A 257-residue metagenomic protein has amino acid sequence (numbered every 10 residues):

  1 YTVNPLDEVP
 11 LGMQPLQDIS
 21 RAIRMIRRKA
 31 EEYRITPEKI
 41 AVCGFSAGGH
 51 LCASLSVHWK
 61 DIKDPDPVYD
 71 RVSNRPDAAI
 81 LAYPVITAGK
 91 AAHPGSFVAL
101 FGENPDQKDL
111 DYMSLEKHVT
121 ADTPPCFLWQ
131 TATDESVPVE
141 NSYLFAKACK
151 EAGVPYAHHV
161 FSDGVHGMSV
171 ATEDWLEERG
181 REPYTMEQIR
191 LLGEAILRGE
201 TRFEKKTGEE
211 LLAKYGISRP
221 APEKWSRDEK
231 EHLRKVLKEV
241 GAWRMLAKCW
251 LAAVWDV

Functional and structural regions predicted by a protein language model:
Y1-E8: Conserved alpha/beta-hydrolase
R21-S96, L110-D111: Primarily recognizes the serine-hydrolase "nucleophile elbow" in alpha/beta-hydrolase and SGNH/GDSL folds
P37-K39, R75-A78, T123-C126, A152-A157: Loop/turn elements at helix/coil->beta-strand transitions in domains of secreted/extracellular proteins
V68-Y69, E103-H118, T123-P124: Active-site nucleophile elbow and catalytic-triad environment of alpha/beta-hydrolase enzymes
D70-V72, P76-D77, H93-D109, R179-L191 (+1 more regions): A catalytic-pocket lid/entrance helix-loop region that shapes and gates access to the active site across common
A88, T133-V137: Acidic catalytic loop of the alpha/beta-hydrolase fold
D122, F127-Q130, D134: Short beta-strand/loop motif that positions the catalytic acidic residue of the alpha/beta-hydrolase fold
W129, Y143-V257: C-terminal catalytic histidine-bearing segment of alpha/beta-hydrolase fold enzymes
